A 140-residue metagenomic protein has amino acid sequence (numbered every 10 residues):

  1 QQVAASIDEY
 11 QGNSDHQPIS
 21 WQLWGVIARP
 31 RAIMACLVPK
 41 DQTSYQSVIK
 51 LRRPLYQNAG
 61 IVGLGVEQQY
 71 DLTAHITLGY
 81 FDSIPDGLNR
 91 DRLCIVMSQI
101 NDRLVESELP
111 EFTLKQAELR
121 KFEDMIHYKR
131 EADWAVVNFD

Functional and structural regions predicted by a protein language model:
Q1-D140: Histidine-dependent nucleotide/RNA phosphoesterase domain, centered on the 2H-phosphoesterase fold with its duplicated
